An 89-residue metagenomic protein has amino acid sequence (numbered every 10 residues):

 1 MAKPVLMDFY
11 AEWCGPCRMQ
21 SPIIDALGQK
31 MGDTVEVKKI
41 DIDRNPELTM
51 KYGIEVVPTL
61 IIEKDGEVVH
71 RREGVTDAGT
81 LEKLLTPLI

Functional and structural regions predicted by a protein language model:
A2-Y10: Short active-site neighborhood of thiol/selenol oxidoreductases, capturing the structured segment around
L6-M7, V37, L60: Hydrophobic beta-strand anchors of alpha/beta hydrolase catalytic cores
C14-C17, L60: The canonical Cys-X-X-Cys-His
R18-M31: Typically the conserved alpha-helix immediately C-terminal to a functionally engaged Cys/Sec in thioredoxin-like
I42-L48: Structural microenvironment flanking redox-active thiols in thiol-disulfide oxidoreductases
Y52-I61: Structural micro-motif
K64-I89: Non-catalytic, surface beta->alpha helical segment in thiol-disulfide oxidoreductase systems
